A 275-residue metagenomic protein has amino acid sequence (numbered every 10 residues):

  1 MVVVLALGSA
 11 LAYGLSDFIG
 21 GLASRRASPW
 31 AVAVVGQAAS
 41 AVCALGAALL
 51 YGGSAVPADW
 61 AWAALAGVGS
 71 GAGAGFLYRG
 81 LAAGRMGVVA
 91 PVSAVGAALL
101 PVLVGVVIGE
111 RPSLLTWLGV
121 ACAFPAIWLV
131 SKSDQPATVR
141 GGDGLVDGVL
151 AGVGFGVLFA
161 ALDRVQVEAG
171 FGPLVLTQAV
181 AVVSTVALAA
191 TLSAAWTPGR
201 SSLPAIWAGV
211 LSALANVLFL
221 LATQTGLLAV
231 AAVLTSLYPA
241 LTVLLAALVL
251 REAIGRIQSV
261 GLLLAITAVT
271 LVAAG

Functional and structural regions predicted by a protein language model:
M1-L11, I19-G20, S24-L65, G75-G84 (+4 more regions): Membrane-interface interhelical linkers
M1-Y13, Y51-S70, G109-P125, A169-V183 (+1 more regions): Structural signature of hydrophobic alpha-helical transmembrane segments
A6, W30-V34, A63, G87-A90 (+6 more regions): Hydrophobic/aromatic positions within or immediately flanking transmembrane alpha-helices of multi-pass small-molecule
Y13-G14, S40, A66-A74, A97 (+4 more regions): Transmembrane alpha-helical core positions of polytopic small-molecule transporters
A23, V32, G80, V106-P112 (+5 more regions): Hydrophobic/aromatic residues within transmembrane alpha-helices of multi-pass small-molecule transporters
A38-A44, V92-V106, V180-S184, A215-L218 (+2 more regions): Alpha-helical transmembrane segments of compact multi-pass small-molecule transporters, enriched in specific families
A44, L99-L103, L115-K132, Q258-A274: Hydrophobic transmembrane alpha-helices of multi-pass small-molecule transport proteins
G142-G172, I206: Selected transmembrane alpha-helices and immediately adjacent juxtamembrane segments of polytopic inner-membrane
